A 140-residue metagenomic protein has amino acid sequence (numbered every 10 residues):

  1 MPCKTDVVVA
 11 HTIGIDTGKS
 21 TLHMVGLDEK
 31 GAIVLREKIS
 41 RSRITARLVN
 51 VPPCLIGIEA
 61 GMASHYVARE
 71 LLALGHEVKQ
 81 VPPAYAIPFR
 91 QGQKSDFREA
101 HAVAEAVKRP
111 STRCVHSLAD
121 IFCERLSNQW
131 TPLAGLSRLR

Functional and structural regions predicted by a protein language model:
M1-R140: Phosphate- and other anionic-substrate recognition elements at nucleic-acid/protein interfaces
